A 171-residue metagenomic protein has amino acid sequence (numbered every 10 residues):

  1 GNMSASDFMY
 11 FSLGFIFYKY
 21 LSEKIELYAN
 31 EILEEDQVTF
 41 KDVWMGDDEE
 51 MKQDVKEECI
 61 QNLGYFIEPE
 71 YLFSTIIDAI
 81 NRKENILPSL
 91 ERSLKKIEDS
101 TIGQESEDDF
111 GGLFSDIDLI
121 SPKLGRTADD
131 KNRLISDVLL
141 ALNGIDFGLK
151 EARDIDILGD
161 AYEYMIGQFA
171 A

Functional and structural regions predicted by a protein language model:
G1-A171: Non-catalytic, mostly N-terminal accessory regions of nucleic-acid modification and defense proteins
